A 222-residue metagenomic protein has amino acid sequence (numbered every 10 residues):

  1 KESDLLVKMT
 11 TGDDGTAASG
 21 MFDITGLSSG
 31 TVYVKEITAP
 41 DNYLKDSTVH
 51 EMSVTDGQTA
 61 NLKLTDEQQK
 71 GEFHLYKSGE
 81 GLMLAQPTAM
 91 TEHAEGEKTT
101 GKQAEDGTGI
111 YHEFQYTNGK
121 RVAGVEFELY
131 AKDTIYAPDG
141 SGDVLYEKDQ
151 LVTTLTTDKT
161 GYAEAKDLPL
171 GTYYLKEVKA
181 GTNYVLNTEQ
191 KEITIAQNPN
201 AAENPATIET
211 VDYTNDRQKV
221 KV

Functional and structural regions predicted by a protein language model:
K1-V222: Solvent-exposed loop/turn and edge beta-strand elements of beta-rich ligand-binding domains
